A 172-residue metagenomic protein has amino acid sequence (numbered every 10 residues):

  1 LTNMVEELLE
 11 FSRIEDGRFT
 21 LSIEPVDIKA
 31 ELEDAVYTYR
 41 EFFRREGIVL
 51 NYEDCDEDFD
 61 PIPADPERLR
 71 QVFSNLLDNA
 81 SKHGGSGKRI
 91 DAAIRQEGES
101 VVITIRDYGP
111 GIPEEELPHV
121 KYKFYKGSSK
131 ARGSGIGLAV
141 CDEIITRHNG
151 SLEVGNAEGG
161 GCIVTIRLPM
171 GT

Functional and structural regions predicted by a protein language model:
D16-L21, P61-A64: Conserved micro-motifs of the catalytic ATP-binding
S22-R40: A conserved beta-strand-to-alpha-helix junction within the catalytic ATP-binding
F42-Y52: Short conserved segments within the C-terminal catalytic ATPase subdomain
A80-S81: Short helix-loop "hinge" at the ATP-lid/N-box region of the Bergerat-fold HATPase_c
I112-F124: Short conserved segment of the HATPase_c
G137, C141: Short alpha-helical Gxxx[C/S/T] motif in the catalytic ATP-binding
